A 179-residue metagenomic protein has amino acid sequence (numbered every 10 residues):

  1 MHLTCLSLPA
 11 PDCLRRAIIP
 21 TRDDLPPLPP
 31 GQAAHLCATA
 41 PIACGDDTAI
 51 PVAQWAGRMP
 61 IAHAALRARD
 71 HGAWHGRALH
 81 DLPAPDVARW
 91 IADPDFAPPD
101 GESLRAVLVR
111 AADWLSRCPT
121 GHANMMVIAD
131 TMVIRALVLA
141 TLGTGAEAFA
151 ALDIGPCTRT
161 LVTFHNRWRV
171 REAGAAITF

Functional and structural regions predicted by a protein language model:
M1-L3, R69-D81, L139-F179: Acidic, low-complexity terminal tails and accessory targeting/binding regions of phosphate-metabolizing enzymes
M1-P51, P99-A111: Loop-to-helix element that buttresses phosphate recognition and phosphoryl-transfer chemistry
L3, G121-M132: Generic beta-sheet signal
P11-C13, L28-V87: Phosphate-coordination/substrate-recognition cap region in phosphate-metabolizing enzymes
L36, C118-A123: Glycine-rich phosphate-binding loop signature in dinucleotide/nucleotide-binding domains
W55, R117, A140-T144: Active-site catalytic microenvironments for nucleophilic, acid-base chemistry
D86-A106: Short glycine/proline- and acidic residue-enriched helix-loop micro-motifs that form flexible lids or anion-recognition
T131-R135, F164: GST superfamily/GST-like fold recognition
